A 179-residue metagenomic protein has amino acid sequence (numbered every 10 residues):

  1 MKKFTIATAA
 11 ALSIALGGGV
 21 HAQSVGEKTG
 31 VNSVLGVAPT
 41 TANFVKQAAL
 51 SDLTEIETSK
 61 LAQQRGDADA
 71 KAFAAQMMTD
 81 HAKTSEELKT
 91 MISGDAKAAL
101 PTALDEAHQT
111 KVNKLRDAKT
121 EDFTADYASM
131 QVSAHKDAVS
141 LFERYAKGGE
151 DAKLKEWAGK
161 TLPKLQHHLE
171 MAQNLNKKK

Functional and structural regions predicted by a protein language model:
K2-A9, L16-K179: His/Met- and acidic-residue-enriched segments that coordinate or traffic transition-metal cofactors and support
